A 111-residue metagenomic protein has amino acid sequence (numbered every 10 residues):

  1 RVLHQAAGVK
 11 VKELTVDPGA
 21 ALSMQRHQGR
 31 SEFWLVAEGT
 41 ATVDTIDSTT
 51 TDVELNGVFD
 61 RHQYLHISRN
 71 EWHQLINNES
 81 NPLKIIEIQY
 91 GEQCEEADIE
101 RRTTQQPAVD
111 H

Functional and structural regions predicted by a protein language model:
R1-E13, D17-M24, V53-G57, I99-H111: A short, N-terminal "cap"/entry segment at the start of jelly-roll beta-barrel domains of the cupin/DSBH fold
V16-P18, R61, R69, Y90: Active-site donor-binding loop signature of nucleotide-sugar glycosyltransferases
A21, F33, T40-T42, Y64 (+2 more regions): Structural motif
H27-T49: Glycine- and acidic-residue-biased ligand/ion/polar-headgroup-sensing regions
T45-H73: Short acidic-glycine-tyrosine-enriched beta hairpin
Q74-H111: Double-stranded beta-helix
